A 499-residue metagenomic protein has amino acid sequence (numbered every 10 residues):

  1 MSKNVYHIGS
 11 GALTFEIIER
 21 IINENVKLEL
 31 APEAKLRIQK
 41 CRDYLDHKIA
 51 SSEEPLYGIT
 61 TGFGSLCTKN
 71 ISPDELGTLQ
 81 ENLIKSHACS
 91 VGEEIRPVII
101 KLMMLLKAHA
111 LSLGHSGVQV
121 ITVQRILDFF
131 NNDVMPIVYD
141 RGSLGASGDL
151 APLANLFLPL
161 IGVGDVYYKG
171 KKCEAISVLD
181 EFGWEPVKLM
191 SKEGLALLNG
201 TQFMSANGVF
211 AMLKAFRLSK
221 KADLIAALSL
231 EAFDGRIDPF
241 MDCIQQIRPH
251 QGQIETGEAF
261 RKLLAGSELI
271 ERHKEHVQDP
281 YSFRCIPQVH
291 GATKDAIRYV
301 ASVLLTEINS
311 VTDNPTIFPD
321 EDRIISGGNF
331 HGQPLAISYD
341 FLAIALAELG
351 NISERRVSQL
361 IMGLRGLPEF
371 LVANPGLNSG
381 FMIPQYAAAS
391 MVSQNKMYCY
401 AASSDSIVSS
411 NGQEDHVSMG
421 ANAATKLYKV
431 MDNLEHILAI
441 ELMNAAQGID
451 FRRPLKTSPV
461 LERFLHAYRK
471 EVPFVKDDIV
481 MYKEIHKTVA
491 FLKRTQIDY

Functional and structural regions predicted by a protein language model:
S2-E53, L83-Y139, L230, Q245: Glycine-rich, flexible loop motifs
S2-V26, L30-R37, C41-Y44, I49 (+1 more regions): C-terminal auxiliary extensions adjacent to catalytic cores
S52-E54, K69, T256-G257: Polyanion/phosphate-binding surface patch
E53-L56, Q496: An N-terminal domain-start capping segment
Y57-I71, E75-L79, S86-L111, Y139-I161 (+2 more regions): FAD-binding core of FAD-dependent oxidoreductases, characterized by glycine-rich FAD pyrophosphate-binding loops
E75-T78, T122, A215-R217: Short, low-complexity, polar/charged sequence segments that are solvent-exposed and flexible
L105, L113-M135, A146-L150, L158 (+1 more regions): Well-ordered mid-protein domain cores that form the structural environment of catalytic cofactors
V138-S143, D320, I324: Cysteine-centered functional microenvironments
